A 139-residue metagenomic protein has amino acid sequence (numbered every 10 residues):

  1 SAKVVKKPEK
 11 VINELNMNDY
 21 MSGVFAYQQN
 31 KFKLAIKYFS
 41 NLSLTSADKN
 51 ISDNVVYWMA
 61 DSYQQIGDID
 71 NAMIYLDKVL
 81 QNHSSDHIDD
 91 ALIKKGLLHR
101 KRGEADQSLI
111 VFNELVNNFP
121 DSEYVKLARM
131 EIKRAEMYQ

Functional and structural regions predicted by a protein language model:
S1-Q139: Acidic, polar-rich low-complexity tracts and alpha-helical solenoid repeat scaffolds
